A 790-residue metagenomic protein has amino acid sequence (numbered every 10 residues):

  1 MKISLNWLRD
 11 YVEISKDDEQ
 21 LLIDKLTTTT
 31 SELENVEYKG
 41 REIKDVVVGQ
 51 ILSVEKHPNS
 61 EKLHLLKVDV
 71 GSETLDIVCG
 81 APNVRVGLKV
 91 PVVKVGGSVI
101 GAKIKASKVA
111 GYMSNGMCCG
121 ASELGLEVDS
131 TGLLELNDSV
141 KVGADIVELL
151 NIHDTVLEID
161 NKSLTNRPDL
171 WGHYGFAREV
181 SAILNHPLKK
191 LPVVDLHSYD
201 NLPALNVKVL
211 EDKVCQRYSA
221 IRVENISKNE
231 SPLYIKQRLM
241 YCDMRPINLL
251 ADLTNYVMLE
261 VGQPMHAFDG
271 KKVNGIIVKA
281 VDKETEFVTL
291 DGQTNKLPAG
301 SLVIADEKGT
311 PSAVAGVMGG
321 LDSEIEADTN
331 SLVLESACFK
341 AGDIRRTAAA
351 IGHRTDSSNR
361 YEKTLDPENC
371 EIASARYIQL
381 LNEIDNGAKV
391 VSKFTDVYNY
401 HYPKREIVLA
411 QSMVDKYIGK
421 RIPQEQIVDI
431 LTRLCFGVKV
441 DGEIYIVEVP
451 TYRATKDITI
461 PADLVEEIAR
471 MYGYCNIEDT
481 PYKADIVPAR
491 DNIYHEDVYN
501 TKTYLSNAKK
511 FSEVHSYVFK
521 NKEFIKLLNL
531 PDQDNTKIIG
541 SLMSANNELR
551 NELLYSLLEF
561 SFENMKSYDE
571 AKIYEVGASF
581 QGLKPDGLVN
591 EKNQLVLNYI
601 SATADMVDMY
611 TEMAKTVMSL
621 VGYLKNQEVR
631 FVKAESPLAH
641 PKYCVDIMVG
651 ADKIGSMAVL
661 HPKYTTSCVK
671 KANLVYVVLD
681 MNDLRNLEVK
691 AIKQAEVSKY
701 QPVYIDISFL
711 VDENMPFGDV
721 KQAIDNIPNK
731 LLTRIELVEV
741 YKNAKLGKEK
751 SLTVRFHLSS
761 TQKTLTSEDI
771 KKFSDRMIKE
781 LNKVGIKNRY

Functional and structural regions predicted by a protein language model:
M1-H197, V333, D356, R360 (+3 more regions): Phosphate-backbone binding interfaces of nucleic-acid-interacting proteins
K2, R433-F436, V440, N590 (+1 more regions): A carboxyl-terminal module marker
D24, H64, K189-E286: Glycine/proline-enriched, intrinsically flexible loops and inter-domain linkers
G40-K44, L196-S198, E448, D485-N492 (+3 more regions): Beta-rich nucleic-acid/ligand-interaction surfaces
V48-V78, Q237, T254-E324: Conserved mixed alpha/beta core segments that line enzyme active sites in large multi-domain catalysts
M113-E123, G132-L134, I152, V303-Y402 (+1 more regions): Mobile "lid/hinge" segments at catalytic clefts and subdomain interfaces of large enzymes
L184-V209, D385-M413: Terminal amphipathic helices with adjacent charged low-complexity linkers/tails
I407-Q411, D415-Y574, I705, H757-T761 (+1 more regions): Extended, well-folded interaction surfaces typified by the phenylalanyl-tRNA synthetase beta subunit core
